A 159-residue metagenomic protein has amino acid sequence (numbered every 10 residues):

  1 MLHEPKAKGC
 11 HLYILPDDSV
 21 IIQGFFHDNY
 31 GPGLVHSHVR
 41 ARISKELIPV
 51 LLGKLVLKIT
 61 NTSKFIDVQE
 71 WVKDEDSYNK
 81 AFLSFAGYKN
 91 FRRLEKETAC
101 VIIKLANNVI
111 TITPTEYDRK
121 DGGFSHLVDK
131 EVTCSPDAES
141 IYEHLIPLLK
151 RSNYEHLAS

Functional and structural regions predicted by a protein language model:
M1, Y30, L148-K150: Preference for intrinsically disordered or flexible, low-complexity segments and adjacent hinge/connector residues
M1-K8: Short N-terminal edge-element motif at the start of the domain
H3, E46-V50, K54-A99: Negatively charged, low-complexity tracts enriched in Asp/Glu with abundant Ser/Thr
K8-L47, L105-E143, Y154-A158: Intrinsically disordered, low-complexity regulatory segments enriched in Ser/Thr/Pro and charged residues
N29, N61, N79, N90 (+2 more regions): Detector for Asparagine
L51-L57, A138-L149: A short, charged, amphipathic alpha-helix used as a generic interaction element across diverse proteins
S63, D67-Q69, P136, L148-S159: Domain-length accessory/inserted modules outside core catalytic folds
S84-K120: Conserved small-residue-rich
